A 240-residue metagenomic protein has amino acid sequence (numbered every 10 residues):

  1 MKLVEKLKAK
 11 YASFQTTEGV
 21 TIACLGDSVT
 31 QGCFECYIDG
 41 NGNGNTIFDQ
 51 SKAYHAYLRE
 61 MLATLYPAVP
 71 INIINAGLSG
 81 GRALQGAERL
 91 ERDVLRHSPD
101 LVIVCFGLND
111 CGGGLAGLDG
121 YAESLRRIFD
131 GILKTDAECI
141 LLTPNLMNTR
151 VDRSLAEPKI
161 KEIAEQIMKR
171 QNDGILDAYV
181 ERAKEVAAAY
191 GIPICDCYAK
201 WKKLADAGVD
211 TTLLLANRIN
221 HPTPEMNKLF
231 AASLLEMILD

Functional and structural regions predicted by a protein language model:
V4-K6, Y11-T16, A56-N72, Q85-D240: Alpha-helical cap/lid subdomain in secreted, periplasmic, or secretory-pathway luminal O-acyl-processing enzymes
K10-F48: Short glycine-rich His-centered loop
V20-G32, D49-H55, I132, D136-P144: Conserved long hydrophobic alpha-helices within structured protein cores
L25-S28, S79, F106-L108: Glycine-rich beta-strand-to-loop/alpha-helix junction loops that act as flexible
T30-C36, G81-Q85, C111: Short, electropositive, low-hydrophobicity segments enriched in small/polar residues
G40-L62: Short catalytic helix/loop segments, enriched in acidic residues and glycine and frequently bearing histidine
I74-R82: Short beta->alpha junction loops
